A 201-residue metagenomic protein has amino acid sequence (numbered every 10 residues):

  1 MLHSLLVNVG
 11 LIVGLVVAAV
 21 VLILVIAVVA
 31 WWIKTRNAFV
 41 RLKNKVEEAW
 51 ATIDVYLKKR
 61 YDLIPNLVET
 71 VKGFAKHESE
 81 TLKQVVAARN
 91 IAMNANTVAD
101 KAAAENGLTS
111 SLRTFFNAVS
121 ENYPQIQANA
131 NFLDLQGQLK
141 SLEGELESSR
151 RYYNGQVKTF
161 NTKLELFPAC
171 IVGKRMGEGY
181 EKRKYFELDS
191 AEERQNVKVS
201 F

Functional and structural regions predicted by a protein language model:
L2-F201: A helix-centric hydrophobic-segment signal that preferentially recognizes long, alpha-helical stretches used
